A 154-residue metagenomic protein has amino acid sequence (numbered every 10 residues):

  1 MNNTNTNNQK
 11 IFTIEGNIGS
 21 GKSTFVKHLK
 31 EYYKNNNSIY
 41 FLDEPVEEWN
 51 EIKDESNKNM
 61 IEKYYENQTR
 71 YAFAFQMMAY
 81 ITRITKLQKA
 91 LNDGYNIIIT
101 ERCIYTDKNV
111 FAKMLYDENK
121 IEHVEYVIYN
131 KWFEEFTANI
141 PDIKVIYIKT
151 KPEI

Functional and structural regions predicted by a protein language model:
N7-I11, Y95: Pre-Walker A (Motif I) flank of P-loop NTPase domains
I14: Hydrophobic anchor at the beta1->P-loop junction of P-loop NTPases
N17: P-loop (Walker A) phosphate-binding loop of NTP-binding proteins
K22: Conserved lysine of the Walker
F25, L29: Hydrophobic positions on the alpha1 helix immediately C-terminal to the Walker A/P-loop
E31-M77, T82, V110: Conserved substrate/cofactor phosphate-moiety recognition/catalytic segment in nucleotide-dependent phosphotransferases
A79, E101-C103, E125, Y129-N130 (+1 more regions): Conserved phosphate-donor/acceptor-positioning beta-strand/loop module used by diverse small-molecule
N109-V127: A mobile, often basic/glycine-rich helix-loop segment that functions as the active-site lid/recognition loop
